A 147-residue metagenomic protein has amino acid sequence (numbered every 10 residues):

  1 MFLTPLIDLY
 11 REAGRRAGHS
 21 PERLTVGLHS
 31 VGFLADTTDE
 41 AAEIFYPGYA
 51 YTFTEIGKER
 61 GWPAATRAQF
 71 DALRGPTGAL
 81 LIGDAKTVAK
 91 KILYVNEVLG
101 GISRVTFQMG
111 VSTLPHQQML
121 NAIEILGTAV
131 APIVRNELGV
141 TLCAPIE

Functional and structural regions predicted by a protein language model:
M1-E147: Active-site-adjacent structural elements that line small-molecule/cofactor binding pockets in enzymes
